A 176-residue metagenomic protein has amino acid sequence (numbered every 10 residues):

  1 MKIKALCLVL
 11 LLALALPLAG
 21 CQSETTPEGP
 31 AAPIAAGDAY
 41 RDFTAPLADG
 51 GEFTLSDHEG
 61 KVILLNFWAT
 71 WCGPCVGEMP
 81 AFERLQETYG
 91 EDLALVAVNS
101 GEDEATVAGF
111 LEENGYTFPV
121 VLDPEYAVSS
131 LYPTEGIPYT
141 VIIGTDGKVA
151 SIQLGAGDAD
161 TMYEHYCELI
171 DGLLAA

Functional and structural regions predicted by a protein language model:
M1-L8: Bacterial N-terminal signal peptides that target proteins for export
L16-G20: C-terminal motif of bacterial Sec signal peptides marking the signal peptidase cleavage site
E24-L55: N-terminal "domain-start" segment that seeds a small globular fold
F43, F53, H58, F67-W68 (+3 more regions): Conserved hydrophobic/aromatic "anchor" residues that stabilize well-ordered secondary structure elements
E59, F67-R84: Conserved redox-active cysteine motifs that mediate thiol-disulfide chemistry, especially di-cysteine Cys-X(1-2)-Cys
L64-L65, L95: Hydrophobic beta-strand anchors of alpha/beta hydrolase catalytic cores
V76-N114, P124-L131: Structural microenvironment flanking redox-active thiols in thiol-disulfide oxidoreductases
F110-T117, P124-L174: Thiol/disulfide oxidoreductase modules built on the thioredoxin-like
